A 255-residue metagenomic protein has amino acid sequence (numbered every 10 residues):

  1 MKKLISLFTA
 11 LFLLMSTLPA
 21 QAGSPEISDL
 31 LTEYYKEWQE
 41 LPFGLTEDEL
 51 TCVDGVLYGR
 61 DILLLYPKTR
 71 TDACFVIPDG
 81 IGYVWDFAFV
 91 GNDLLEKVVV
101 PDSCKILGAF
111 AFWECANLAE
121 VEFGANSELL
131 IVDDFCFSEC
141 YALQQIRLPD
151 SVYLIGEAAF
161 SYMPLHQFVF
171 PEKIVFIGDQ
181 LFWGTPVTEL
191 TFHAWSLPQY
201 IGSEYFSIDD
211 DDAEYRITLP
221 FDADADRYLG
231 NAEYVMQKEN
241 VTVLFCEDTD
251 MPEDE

Functional and structural regions predicted by a protein language model:
K2-A10: Sec-dependent signal peptide recognition, specifically the positively charged N-region followed immediately by
F12-L13, T17: Hydrophobic core
G23-D29, E33-V56, P67-Y83, N92-I106 (+7 more regions): Structural signature of tandem-repeat unit edges
S24, C136, Y205-S207: Intrinsically disordered, low-complexity regulatory regions associated with ubiquitination proteins
D61-P67: Short, aliphatic-rich beta-strand segments
G202-D209, A225-V241: Short, aromatic/basic amphipathic alpha-helical patches
